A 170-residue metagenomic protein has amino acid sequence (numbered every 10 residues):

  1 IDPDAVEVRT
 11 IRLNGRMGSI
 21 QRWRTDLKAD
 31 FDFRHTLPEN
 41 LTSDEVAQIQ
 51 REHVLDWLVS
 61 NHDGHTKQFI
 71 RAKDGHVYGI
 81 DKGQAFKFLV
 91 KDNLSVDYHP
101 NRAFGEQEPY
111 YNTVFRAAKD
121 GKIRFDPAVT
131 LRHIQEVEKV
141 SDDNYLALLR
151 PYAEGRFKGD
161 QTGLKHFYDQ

Functional and structural regions predicted by a protein language model:
I1-D32, D56-H62, K82: Conserved ATP-binding subdomain of kinase catalytic cores across diverse folds
D26-L37, K87, S141: Short, solvent-exposed coil/turn linker segments
R34-E39, T130-I134: Charged, low-complexity surface segments at secondary-structure and domain boundaries
H35-D92: Conserved kinase catalytic-core segment
A72, H76-Q170: C-terminal catalytic region of ATP-dependent kinase domains
